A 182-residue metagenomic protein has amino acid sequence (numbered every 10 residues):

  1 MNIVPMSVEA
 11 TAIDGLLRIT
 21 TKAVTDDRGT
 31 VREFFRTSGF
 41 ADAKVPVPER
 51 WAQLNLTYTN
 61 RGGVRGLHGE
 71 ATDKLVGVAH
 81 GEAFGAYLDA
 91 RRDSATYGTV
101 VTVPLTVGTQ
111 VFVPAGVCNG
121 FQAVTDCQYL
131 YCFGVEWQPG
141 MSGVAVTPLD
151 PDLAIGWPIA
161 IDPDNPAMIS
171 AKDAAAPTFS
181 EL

Functional and structural regions predicted by a protein language model:
M1-L105, Q128, V135-L182: Non-catalytic, conserved peripheral segments adjacent to functional cores
P104-D126, C132-F133: Conserved metal-binding segment of the jelly-roll/cupin
